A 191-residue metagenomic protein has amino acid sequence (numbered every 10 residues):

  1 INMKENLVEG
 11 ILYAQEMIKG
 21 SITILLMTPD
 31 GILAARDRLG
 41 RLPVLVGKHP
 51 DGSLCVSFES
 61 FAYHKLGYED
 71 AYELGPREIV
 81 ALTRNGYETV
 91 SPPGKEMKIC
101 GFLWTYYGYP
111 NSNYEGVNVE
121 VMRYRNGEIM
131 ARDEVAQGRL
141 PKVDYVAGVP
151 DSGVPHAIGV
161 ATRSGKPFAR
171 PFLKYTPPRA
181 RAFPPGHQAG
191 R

Functional and structural regions predicted by a protein language model:
I1-G75, A81-D144, V149: Conserved short alpha-helical segments that host acidic/polar catalytic motifs at enzyme active sites
L7-E9, Y63, G153, L173-R179: Short acidic loop-to-helix transition motifs that present clustered carboxylates
L33-A35, P155-G159, P178-F183: Short, solvent-exposed polar/charged micro-motifs at secondary-structure junctions
Y124, E128, R132, V154 (+2 more regions): Feature representing long, continuous alpha-helical segments
K142-D144, P155, T176: Structured core of small recognition/catalytic domains
T162-R191: Short, glycine/charge-rich flexible loops or terminal/linker lids adjacent to PRPP-binding catalytic cores
